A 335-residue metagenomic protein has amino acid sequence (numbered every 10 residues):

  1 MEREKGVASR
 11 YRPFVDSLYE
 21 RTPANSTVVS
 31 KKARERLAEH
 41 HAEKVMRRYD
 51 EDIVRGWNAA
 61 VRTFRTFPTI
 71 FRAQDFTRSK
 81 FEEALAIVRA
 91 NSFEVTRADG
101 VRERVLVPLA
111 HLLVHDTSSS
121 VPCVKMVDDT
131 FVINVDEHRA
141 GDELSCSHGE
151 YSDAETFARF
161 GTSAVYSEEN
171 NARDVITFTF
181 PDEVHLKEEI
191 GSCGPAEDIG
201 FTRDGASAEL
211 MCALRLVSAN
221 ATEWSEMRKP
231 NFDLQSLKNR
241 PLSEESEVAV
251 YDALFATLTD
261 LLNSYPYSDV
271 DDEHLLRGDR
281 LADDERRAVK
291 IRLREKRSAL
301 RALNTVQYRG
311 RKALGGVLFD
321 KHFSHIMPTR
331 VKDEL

Functional and structural regions predicted by a protein language model:
M1-E334: Long, positively charged leader/targeting segments at protein N-termini
